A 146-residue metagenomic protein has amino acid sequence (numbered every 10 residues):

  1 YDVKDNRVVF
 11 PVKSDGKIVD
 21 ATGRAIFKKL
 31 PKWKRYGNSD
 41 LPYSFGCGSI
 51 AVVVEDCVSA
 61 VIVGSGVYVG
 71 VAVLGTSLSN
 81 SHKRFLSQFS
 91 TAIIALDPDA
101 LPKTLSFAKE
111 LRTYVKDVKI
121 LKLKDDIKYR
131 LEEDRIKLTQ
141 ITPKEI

Functional and structural regions predicted by a protein language model:
D2-S90: Phosphate-handling DNA/RNA-contact segment within nucleic-acid enzymes
G48-A51, A60-I146: TOPRIM fold recognition
